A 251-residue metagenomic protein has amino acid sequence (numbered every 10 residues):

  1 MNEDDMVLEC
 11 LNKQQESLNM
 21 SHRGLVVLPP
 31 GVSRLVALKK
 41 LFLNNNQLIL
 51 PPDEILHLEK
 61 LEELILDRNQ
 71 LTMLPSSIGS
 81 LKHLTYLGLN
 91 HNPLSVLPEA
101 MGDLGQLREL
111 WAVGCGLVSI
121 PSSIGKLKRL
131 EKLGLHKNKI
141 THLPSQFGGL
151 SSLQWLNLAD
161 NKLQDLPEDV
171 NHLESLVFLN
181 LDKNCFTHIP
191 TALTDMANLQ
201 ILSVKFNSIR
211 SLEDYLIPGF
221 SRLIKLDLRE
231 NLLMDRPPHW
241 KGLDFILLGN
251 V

Functional and structural regions predicted by a protein language model:
M1-T191, D195-V251: The feature captures the LRR N-terminal capping module
